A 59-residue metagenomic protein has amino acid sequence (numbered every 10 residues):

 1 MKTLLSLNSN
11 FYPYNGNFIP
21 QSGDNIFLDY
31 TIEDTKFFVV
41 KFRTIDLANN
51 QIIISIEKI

Functional and structural regions predicted by a protein language model:
M1-S9: A short beta-strand micro-motif
S9-G16: Short alpha-helix capping/helix-loop boundary micro-motifs
F11, T35-F37, Q51: Short, mixed charged/polar active-site loops that provide acid/base catalysis or chelate metal/phosphate cofactors
P20-Q21: Short, well-ordered loop/turn sites that connect or cap secondary structure elements
D29-T31: Short, surface-exposed secondary-structure boundary micro-motifs
T35-I45: Short beta-strand-centered aromatic/proline hotspots
D46-K58: Short, solvent-exposed secondary-structure boundary/capping segments
